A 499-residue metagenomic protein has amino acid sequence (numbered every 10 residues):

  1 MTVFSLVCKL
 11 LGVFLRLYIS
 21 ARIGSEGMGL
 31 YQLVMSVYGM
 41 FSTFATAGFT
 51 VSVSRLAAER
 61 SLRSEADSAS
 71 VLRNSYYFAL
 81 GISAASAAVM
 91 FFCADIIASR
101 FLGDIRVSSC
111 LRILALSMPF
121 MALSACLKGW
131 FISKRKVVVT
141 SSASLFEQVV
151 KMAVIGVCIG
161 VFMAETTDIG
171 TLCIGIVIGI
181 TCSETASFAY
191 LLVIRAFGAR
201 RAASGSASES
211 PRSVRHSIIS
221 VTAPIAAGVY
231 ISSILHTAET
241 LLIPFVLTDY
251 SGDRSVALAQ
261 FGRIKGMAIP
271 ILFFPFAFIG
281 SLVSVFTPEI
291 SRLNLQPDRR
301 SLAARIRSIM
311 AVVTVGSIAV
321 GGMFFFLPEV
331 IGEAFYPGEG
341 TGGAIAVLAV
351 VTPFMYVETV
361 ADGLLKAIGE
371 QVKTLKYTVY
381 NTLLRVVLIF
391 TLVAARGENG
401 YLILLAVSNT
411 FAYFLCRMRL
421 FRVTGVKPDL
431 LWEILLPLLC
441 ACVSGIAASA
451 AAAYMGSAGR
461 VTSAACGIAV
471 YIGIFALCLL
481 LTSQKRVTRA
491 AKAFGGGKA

Functional and structural regions predicted by a protein language model:
M1-G12, G179-S183, S187, L191 (+2 more regions): Transmembrane helical elements of multi-pass membrane transporters/channels
M1-V51, A87, F91, S117-M118 (+2 more regions): Signature of the first transmembrane helix
L6, R73-R100, A303-F354, V387: Alpha-helical transmembrane segments of multi-pass membrane transport and lipid-handling proteins
A47-L62, L272-P297: Helix-loop junctions and terminal segments of transmembrane helices in multi-pass membrane transport/translocation
S86, M90-Y230, I234: Hydrophobic transmembrane helix module of multi-pass membrane transport proteins
M121-A143, V350-Y380, A395: Membrane-interface junctions at transmembrane-helix termini in multi-pass inner-membrane proteins
V138-V139, V149-F188, V372, T382-F414 (+5 more regions): Membrane-interface helix-loop junctions in multi-pass transport and translocation proteins
T248, S449-A499: Membrane-proximal transmembrane or re-entrant/amphipathic helices at the cytosolic face
